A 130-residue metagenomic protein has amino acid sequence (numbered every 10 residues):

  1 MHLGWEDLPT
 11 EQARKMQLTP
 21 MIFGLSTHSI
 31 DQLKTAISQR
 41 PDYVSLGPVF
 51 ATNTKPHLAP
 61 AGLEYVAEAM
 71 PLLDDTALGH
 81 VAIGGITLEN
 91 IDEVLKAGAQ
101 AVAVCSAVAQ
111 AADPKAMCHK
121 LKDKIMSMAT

Functional and structural regions predicted by a protein language model:
H2, L25, Q110: Conserved SAM-binding loop
W5, A13-S29, H57-A82, L88 (+1 more regions): Alpha-helix-loop-beta-strand connector modules within alpha/beta enzyme cores
W5-A13, S45-H57, I91-K124: Glycine-rich phosphate-binding active-site loops on the catalytic face of alpha/beta enzymes
Q12-L18, K34-Q39: Short loop/helix-cap segments at secondary-structure boundaries that form the rim of catalytic
S29-K55: Histidine/lysine/aspartate-rich catalytic loop segments that bind and position anionic ligands
L33, Y43, V66-A67, I83 (+1 more regions): Residue-level detection of beta-strand scaffold positions
Q39, D75, K96-G98: Structural motif
S45, H80-I86, A103: Glycine-rich anion-binding loop/nest that anchors nucleotide
